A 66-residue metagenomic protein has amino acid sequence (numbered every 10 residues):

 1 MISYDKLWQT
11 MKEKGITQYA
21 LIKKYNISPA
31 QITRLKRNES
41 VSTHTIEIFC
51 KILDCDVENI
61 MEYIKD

Functional and structural regions predicted by a protein language model:
M1-A20, K24: A short, Lys/Arg-rich alpha-helix, primarily the initiator
T17, S42-T45, D56: Residues that mark the N-terminal boundary/hinge immediately upstream of a DNA-recognition element
Y19, A30, E58: Key DNA-contact positions within bacterial/archaeal DNA-binding proteins
N26-V41: Recognition helix of helix-turn-helix/homeodomain-like DNA-binding domains that insert into the DNA major groove
E39-K51: Short, basic-rich loop-to-helix N-cap that marks the start of a DNA-contacting helix
D54-D66: Short C-terminal boundary/hinge segments that cap the last helix of small helical domains
